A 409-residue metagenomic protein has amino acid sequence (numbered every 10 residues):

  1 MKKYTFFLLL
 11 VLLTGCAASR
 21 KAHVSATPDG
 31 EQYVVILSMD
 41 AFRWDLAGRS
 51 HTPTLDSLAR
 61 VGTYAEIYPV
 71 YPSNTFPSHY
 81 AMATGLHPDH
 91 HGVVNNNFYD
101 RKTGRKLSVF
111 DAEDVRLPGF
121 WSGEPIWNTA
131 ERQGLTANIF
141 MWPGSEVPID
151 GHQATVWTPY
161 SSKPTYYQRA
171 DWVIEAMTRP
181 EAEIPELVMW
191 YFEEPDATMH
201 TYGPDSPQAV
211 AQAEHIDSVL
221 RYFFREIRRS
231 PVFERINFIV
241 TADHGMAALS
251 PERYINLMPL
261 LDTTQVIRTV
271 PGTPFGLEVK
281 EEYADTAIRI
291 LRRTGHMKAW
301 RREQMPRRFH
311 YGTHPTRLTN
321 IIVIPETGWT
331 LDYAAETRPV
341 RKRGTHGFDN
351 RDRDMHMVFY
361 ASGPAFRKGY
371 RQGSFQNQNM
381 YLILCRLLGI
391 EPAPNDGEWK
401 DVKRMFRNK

Functional and structural regions predicted by a protein language model:
M1-Y4: Positively charged n-region of N-terminal signal peptides that target proteins for export
T14-G15: C-terminal motif of bacterial Sec signal peptides marking the signal peptidase cleavage site
R20, Y167-M177, P195-I236, D285 (+1 more regions): A long, amphipathic alpha-helix that forms part of the scaffold/cap immediately adjacent to metal-dependent active
G30-V34, R60-T63, R132-N138, A182-V188 (+4 more regions): Loop/turn elements at helix/coil->beta-strand transitions in domains of secreted/extracellular proteins
E31, W44-E183, M380, E398-M405: Active-site-proximal alpha/beta segments of enzymes that process anionic O-linked groups
I36, T54, H215-N256: Metal-dependent active-site segment of extracytoplasmic phospho-/sulfohydrolases and closely related
T269-R371, F375-I383: Active-site neighborhoods of enzymes that stabilize oxyanions during catalysis
